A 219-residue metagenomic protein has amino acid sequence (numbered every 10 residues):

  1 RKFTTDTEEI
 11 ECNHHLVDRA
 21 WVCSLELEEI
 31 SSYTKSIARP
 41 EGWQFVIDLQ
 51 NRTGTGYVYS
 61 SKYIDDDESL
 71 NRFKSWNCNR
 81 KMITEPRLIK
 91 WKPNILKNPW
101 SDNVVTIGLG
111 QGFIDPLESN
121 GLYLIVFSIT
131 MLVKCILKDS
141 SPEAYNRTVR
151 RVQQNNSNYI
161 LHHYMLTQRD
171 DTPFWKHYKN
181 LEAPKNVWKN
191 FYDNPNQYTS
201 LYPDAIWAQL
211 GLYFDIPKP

Functional and structural regions predicted by a protein language model:
R1-R80, I129: Predominantly flavin-linked oxidoreductase catalytic cores and closely associated redox partners
W21, S32-T34, Q44, P86 (+3 more regions): Generic preference for hydrophobic/aromatic residues in regular secondary structure cores
Q50, Y59-T167: FAD/FMN-dependent oxidoreductases across multiple families
K134-P219: Long, low-complexity C-terminal extensions of enzymes
